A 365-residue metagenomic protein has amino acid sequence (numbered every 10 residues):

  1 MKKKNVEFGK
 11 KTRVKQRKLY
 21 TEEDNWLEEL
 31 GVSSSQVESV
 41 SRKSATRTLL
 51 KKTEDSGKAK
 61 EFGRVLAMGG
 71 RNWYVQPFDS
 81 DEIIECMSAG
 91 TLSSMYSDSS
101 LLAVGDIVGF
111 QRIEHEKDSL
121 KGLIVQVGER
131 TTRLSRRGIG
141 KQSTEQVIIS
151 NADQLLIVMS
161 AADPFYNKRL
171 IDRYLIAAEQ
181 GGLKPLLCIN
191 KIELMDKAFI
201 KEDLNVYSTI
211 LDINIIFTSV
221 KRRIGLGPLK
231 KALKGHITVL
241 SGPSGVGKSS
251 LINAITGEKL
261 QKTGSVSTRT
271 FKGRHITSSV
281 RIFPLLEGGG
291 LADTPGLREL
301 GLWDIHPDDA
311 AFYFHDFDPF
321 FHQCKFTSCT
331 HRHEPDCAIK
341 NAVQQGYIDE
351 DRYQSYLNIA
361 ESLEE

Functional and structural regions predicted by a protein language model:
M1-E179: C-terminal effector/interaction modules appended to NTPase cores
M1-S34, A59, Y96-I107, R112-E116 (+6 more regions): Helix-rich effector regions associated with P-loop NTPase G domains
A152-M159, G181-I192, L211-T218: Conserved beta-strand/loop subsegment of P-loop NTPase cores
F165, M195-D196, I224, R298-G301: Catalytic P-loop NTPase motifs of RecA-like helicase/translocase cores
L194-V246: Canonical P-loop GTPase G-domain recognition
S249: Walker A/P-loop
